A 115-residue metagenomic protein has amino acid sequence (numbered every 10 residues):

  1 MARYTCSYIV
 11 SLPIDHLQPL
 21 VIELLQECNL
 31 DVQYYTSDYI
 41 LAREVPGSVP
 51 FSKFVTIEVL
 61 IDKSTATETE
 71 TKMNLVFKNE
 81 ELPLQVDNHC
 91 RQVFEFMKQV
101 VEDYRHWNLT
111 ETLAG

Functional and structural regions predicted by a protein language model:
M1-G115: Ser/Thr-rich, low-complexity intrinsically disordered terminal regions
